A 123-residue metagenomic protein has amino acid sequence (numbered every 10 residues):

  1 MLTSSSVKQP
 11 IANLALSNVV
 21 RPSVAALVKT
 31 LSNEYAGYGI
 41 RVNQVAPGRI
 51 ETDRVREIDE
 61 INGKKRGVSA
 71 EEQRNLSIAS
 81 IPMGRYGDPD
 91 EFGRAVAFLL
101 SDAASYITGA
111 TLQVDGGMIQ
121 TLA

Functional and structural regions predicted by a protein language model:
M1-V24, V28-G37, I50: Catalytic loop of short-chain dehydrogenase/reductase
V7, I50-E51, V55, G117-I119: Conserved sequence/active-site signature of Rossmann-fold short-chain dehydrogenase/reductase
Q9, A97, T108-A123: Short C-terminal tail/terminal secondary-structure segment of NAD(P)H-dependent dehydrogenase/reductase domains
A36, R41, I107-G109: Short, small/polar-rich loop/turn modules that mediate ligand/substrate recognition or access, typified
R41-E51, L100, Q113-D115: Conserved SDR Rossmann-fold cofactor-binding beta-strand/turn motif
P47-E57, I61-G63: Short, flexible catalytic-loop segment of classical short-chain dehydrogenase/reductase
S69, I81-F92: A conserved structural motif in NAD(P)-dependent oxidoreductases
F92-G93, L99: Non-catalytic, hydrophobic alpha-helical segments
